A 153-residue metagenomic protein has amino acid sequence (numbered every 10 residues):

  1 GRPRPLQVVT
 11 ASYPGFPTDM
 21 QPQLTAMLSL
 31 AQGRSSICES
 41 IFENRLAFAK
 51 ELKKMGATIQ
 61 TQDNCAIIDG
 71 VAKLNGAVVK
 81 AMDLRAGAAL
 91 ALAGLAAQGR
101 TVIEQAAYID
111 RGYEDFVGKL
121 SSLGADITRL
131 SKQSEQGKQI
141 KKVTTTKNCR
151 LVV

Functional and structural regions predicted by a protein language model:
G1-V153: Short, structured segments at the rim of ligand-binding sites
